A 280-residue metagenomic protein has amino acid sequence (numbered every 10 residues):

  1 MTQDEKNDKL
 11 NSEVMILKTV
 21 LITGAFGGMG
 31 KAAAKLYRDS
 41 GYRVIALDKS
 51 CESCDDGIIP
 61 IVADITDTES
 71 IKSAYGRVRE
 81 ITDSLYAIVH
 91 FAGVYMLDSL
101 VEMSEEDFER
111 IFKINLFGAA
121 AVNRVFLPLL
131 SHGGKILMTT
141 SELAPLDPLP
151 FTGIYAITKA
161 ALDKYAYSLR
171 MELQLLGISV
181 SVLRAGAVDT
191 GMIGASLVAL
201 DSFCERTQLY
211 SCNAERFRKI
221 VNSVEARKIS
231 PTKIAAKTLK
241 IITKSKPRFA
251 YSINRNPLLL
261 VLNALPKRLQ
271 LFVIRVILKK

Functional and structural regions predicted by a protein language model:
F26: Conserved glycine-rich cofactor-binding loop
D56-E69: Rossmann-fold cofactor-recognition segment
P60, M103, I111-F112: A hydrophobic alpha-helix adjacent to the NAD(P)-binding/active-site core of NAD(P)-dependent oxidoreductases, strongly
F91-M96: Conserved NAD(P)H cofactor-binding loop of Rossmann-fold oxidoreductase domains
S99-L100, D107-E109: Substrate-binding pocket helix/loop in short-chain dehydrogenase/reductase
N123, T158-A161: Active-site helix of classical SDR
L175-R248: SDR active-site lid
